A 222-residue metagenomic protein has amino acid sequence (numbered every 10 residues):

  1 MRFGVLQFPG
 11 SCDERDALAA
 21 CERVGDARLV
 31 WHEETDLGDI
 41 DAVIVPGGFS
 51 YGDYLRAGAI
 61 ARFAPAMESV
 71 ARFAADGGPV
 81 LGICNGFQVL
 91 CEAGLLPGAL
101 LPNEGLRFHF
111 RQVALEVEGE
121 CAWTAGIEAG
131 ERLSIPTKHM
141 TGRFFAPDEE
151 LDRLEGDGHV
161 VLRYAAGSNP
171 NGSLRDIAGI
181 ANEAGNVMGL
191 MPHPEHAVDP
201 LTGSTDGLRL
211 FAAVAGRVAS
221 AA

Functional and structural regions predicted by a protein language model:
M1, A129-R132, N182-V187: Beta-strand-turn-beta hairpins that frame and shape the catalytic cleft of phosphate-ester-processing enzymes
M1-I83, C91-P97, L101-H109, E116 (+3 more regions): N-terminal beta1-alpha1 cap of cysteine-dependent amidohydrolase-like domains
F3-G4, S134-K138, M188-P192: Active-site-proximal beta-strand elements of phosphoester/diester hydrolases
V24, D76-G77, G156-G158, E183: Structured helix-beta-strand junction loops
G48-F49, G86, M140, P194: Active-site metal-binding loops of divalent metal-dependent hydrolases
L95-D176: Pocket-forming structural segment of enzyme catalytic cores
I177-T202, L210: A glycine-centered loop/beta-turn motif at secondary-structure junctions
